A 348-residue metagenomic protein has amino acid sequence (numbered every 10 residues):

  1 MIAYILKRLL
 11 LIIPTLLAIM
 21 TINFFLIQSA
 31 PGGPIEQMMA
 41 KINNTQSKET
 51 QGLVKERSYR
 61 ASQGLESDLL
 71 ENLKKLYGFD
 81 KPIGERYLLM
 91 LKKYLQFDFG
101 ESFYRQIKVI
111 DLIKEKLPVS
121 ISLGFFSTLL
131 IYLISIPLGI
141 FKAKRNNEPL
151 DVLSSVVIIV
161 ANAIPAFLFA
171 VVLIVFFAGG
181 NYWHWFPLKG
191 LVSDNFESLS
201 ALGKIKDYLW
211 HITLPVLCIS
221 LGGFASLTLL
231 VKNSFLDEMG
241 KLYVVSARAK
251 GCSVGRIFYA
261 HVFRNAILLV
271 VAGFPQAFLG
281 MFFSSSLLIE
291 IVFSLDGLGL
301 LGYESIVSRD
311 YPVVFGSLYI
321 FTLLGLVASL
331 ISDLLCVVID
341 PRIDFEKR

Functional and structural regions predicted by a protein language model:
I2-A3, L117-P118, F126-S127, I131-L150 (+2 more regions): Alpha-helical transmembrane segments of integral membrane proteins, especially multi-pass inner/plasma-membrane
L6-I12, L16: N-terminal signal-anchor/signal peptide hydrophobic helix marking the start of the first transmembrane segment
I12, K116, S120, V156-I159 (+2 more regions): Residue-level signal for discrete positions within transmembrane alpha-helices of multi-pass small-molecule
L16-P82, N181-K204: Hydrophobic alpha-helical transmembrane segments of membrane transport/permease proteins and related membrane-embedded
L17-T21, Y87, F125-L129, V172-L173 (+2 more regions): Hydrophobic alpha-helical transmembrane segments of multi-pass integral membrane proteins
I19, N23-I27, G32, A170 (+5 more regions): Juxtamembrane/transmembrane-helix interface segments of polytopic membrane transporters
N23-S29, V157-K189, C218-F224: Membrane-water interface segments at the C-terminal ends of transmembrane alpha-helices in multi-pass inner-membrane
L69, K74-I136: An internal, D/E-rich "acidic patch" concept
